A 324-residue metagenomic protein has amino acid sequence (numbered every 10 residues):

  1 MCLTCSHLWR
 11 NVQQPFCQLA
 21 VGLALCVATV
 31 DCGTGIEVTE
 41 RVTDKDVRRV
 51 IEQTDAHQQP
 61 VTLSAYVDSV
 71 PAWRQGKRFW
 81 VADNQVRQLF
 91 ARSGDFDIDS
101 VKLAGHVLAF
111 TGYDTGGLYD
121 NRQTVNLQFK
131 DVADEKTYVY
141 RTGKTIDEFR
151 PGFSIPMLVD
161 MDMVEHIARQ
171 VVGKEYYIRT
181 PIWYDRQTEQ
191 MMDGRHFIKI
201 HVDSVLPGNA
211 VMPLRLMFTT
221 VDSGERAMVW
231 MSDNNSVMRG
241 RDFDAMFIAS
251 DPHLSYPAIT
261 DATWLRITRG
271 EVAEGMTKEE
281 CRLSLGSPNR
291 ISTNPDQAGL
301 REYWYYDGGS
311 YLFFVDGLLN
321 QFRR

Functional and structural regions predicted by a protein language model:
T4-A20: Bacterial N-terminal signal peptides that target proteins for export
V21-C26: Hydrophobic helical h-region of N-terminal Sec-dependent signal peptides in bacterial secretory/periplasmic proteins
A28-D31: C-terminal motif of bacterial Sec signal peptides marking the signal peptidase cleavage site
G33-N84, F96-V107, T111-R324: Residues within mature, well-folded domains
